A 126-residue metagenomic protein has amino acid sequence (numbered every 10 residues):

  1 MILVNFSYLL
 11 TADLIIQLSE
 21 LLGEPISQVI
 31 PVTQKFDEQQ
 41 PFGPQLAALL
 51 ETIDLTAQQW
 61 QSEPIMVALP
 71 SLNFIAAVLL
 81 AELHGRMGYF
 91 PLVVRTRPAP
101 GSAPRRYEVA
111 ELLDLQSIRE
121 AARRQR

Functional and structural regions predicted by a protein language model:
M1-S62, A81-R126: Long, low-complexity, Lys/Arg-enriched
S7-T11, M66-A77: Gly/Ser/Thr-rich loops at beta-strand to alpha-helix junctions that form or flank small-molecule/cofactor-binding
